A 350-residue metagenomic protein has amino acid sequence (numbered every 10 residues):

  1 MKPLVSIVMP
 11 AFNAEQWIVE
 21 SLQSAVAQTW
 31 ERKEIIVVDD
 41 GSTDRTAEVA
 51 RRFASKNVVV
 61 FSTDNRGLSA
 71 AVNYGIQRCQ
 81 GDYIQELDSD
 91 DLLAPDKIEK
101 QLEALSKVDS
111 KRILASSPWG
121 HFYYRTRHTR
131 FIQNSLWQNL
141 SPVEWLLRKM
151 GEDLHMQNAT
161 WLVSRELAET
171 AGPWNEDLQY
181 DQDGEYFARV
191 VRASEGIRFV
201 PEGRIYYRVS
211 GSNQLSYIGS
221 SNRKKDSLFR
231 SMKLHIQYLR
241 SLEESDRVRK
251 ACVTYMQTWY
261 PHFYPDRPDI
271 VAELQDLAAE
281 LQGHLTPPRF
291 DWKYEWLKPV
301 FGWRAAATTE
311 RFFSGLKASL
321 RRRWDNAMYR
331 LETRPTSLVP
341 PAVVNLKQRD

Functional and structural regions predicted by a protein language model:
M1-K233, Q237, L338-L346: Nucleotide-sugar donor-binding/catalytic module of glycosyltransferases that assemble extracellular/cell-envelope
W30, R240, G283-H284: Helix-capping and short linker residues that terminate individual alpha-solenoid repeat units
Y124, P261-P268: Active-site activation/catalytic loop segments of kinase-like enzymes and analogous catalytic loops in related
F229, R249, V253, P268-Q275: Conserved positions within tetratricopeptide repeat
R240-R249: Flexible helix-coil transition and linker loops at the boundaries of alpha-helical arrays
K250-H262: Amphipathic alpha-helical repeat scaffolds of TPR domains
P268-D350: Membrane-interface aromatic/basic loop that binds lipid-linked glycans or pyrophosphate carriers, typified by
